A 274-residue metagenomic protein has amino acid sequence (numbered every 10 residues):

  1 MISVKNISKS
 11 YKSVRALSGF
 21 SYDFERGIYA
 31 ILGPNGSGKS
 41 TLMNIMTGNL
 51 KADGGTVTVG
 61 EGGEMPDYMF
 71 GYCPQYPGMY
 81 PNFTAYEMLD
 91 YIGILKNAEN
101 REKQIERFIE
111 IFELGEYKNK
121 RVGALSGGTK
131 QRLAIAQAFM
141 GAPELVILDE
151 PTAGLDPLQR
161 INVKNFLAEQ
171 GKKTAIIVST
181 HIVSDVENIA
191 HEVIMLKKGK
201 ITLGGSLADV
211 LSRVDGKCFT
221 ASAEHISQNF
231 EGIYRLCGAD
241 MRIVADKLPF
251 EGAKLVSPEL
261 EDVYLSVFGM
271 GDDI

Functional and structural regions predicted by a protein language model:
T47: Helix-to-loop junction immediately C-terminal to a conserved catalytic motif
G54-Y68: Conserved ABC transporter NBD signature motif
D90, N100-Y117: Conserved ABC ATPase "signature" region
R121-L125: Conserved ABC ATPase signature
V146-E150, L155: Catalytic Walker B motif of ABC-type/P-loop ATPase nucleotide-binding domains
N162-V244: ABC transporter nucleotide-binding domain
